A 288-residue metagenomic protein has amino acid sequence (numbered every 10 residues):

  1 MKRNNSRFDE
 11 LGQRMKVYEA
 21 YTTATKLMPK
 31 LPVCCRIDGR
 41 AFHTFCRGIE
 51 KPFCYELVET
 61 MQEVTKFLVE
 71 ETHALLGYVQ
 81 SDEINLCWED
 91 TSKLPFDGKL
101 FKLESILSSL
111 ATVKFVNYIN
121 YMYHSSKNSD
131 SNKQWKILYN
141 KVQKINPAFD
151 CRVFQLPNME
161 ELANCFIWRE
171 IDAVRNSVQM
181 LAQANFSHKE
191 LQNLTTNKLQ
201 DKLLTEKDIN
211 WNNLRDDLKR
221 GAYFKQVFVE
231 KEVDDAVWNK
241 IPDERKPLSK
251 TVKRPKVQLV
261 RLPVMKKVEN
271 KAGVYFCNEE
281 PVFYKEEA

Functional and structural regions predicted by a protein language model:
M1-A288: Regulatory and interdomain segments flanking nucleotide-handling catalytic cores in signaling/defense enzymes
